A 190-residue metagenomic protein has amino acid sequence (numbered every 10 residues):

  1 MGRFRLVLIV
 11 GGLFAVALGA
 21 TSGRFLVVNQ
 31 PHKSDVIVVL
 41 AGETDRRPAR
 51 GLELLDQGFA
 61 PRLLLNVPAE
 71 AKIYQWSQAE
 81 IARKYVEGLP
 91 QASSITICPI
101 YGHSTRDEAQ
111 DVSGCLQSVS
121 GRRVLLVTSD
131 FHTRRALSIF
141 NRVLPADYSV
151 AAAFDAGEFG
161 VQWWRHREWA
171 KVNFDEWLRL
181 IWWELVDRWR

Functional and structural regions predicted by a protein language model:
M1-R3, D45, G121, W177: Intrinsically disordered, low-complexity sequence elements enriched in Ser/Thr/Gly/Pro
M1-V28: N-terminal type II signal-anchor transmembrane helix that functions as the membrane-insertion/stop-transfer segment
A20, R24, G51, I181-R188: Structural signature of transmembrane alpha-helix termini at the membrane-water interface
G23-R167: A structural signal for short, hydrophobic/glycine-enriched beta-strand patches
R165-R190: A transmembrane-helix-recognition feature enriched in membrane-embedded lipid enzymes and envelope glyco-/phospholipid
